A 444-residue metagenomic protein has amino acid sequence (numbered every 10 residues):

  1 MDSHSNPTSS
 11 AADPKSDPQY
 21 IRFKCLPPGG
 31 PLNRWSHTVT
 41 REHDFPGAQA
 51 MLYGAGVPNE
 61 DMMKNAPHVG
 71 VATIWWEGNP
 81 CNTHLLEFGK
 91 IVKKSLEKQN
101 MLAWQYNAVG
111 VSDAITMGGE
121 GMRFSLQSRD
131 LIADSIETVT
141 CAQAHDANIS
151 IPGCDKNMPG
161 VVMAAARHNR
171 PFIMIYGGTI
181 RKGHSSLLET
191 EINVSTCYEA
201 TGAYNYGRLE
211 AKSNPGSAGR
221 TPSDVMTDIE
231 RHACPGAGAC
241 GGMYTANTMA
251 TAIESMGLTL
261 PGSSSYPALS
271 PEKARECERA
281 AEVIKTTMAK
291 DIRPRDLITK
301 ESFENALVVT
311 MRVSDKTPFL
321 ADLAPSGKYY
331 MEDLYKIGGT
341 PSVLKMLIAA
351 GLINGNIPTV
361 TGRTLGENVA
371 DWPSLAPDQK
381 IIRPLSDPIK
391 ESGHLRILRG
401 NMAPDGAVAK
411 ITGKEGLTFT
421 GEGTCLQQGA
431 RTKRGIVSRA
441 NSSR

Functional and structural regions predicted by a protein language model:
D2-C81, K90-V109, A114, E120-S125 (+3 more regions): Catalytic or ion-coupling anion/metal-binding cores of large enzyme and transporter domains
E87: Acidic/charged coordination and interface sites in well-structured regions
G118, M122-D146: Aromatic/His-enriched, Gly/Pro-containing loop or helix-boundary segments that lie immediately adjacent to catalytic
V139-V161, I173-Y176, R444: A short, small-residue-rich loop immediately preceding and capping a beta-strand
